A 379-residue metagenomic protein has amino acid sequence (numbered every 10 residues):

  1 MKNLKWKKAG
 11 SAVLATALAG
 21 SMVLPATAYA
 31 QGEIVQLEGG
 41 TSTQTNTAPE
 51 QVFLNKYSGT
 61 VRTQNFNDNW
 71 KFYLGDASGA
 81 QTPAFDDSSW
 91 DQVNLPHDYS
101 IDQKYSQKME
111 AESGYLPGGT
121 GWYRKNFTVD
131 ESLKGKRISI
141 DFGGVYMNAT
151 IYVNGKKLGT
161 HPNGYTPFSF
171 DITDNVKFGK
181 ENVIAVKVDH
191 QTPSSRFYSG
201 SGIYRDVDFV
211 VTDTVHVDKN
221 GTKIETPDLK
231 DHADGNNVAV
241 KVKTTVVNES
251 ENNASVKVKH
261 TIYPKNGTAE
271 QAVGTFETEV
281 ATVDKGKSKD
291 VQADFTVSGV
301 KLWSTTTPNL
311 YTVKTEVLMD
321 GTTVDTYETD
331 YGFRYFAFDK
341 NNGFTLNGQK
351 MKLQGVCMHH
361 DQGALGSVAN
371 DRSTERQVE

Functional and structural regions predicted by a protein language model:
M1-V13: Bacterial Sec-dependent N-terminal signal peptides
G20-Q36: Sec-dependent signal peptide cleavage junction
G39-S42, V52, K56-Y57, Q64 (+4 more regions): Accessory beta-strand-rich segments of carbohydrate-active enzymes
Y99-D141, M147-V153, G159-P162, H216-K223 (+3 more regions): Active-site-adjacent substrate/metal-binding segments within catalytic domains of carbohydrate-active enzymes
T120, G179, N237, V283-S288: Solvent-exposed, conformationally flexible loop/turn segments
V153, N236-A281, K289-V291: Beta-strand-rich binding/interaction modules
V186, H260, V313-T315: Hydrophobic/tyrosine-rich beta-strand signature of extracellular beta-sandwich/beta-rich modules, prominently
T214-E251: Surface beta-strand/loop "capping" patches
